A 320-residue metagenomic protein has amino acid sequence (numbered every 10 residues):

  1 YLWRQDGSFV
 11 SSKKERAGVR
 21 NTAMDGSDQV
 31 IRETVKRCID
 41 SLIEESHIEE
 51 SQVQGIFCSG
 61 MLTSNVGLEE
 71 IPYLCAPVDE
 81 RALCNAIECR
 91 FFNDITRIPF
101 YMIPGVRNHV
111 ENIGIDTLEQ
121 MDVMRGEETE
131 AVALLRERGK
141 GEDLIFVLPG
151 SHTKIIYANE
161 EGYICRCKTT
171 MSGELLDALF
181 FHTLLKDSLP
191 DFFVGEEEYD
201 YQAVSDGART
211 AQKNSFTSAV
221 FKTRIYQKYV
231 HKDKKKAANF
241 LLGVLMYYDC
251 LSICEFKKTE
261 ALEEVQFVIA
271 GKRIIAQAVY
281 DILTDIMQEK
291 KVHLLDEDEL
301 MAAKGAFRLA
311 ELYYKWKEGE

Functional and structural regions predicted by a protein language model:
Y1-V30: Short glycine-rich, Thr/Ser-proximal phosphate-binding strand/loop in the N-terminal lobe of ATP-dependent enzymes
R20-G26, R107-T210: Glycine-rich phosphate-binding loop plus the immediately following alpha-helix
V35-G55, C250-E263: Phosphate/pyrophosphate-binding loops at sites that engage ATP/ADP/AMP, CoA/4′-phosphopantetheine, polyphosphate
L42-M121, E160: Short beta-strand-loop/turn "lid" adjacent to the catalytic site in phosphate-handling enzymes
V53-F57, L144-L148, V268: Short glycine-aspartate micro-motif
R209-S252: Adenine-nucleotide phosphate-binding core of ATP-dependent small-molecule kinases
L251, D281, L294-E320: Glycine-rich phosphate-binding/hydrolytic loop that grips phosphoryl groups
A261-I282: Glycine-rich phosphate-binding loops at beta-strand->alpha-helix junctions
